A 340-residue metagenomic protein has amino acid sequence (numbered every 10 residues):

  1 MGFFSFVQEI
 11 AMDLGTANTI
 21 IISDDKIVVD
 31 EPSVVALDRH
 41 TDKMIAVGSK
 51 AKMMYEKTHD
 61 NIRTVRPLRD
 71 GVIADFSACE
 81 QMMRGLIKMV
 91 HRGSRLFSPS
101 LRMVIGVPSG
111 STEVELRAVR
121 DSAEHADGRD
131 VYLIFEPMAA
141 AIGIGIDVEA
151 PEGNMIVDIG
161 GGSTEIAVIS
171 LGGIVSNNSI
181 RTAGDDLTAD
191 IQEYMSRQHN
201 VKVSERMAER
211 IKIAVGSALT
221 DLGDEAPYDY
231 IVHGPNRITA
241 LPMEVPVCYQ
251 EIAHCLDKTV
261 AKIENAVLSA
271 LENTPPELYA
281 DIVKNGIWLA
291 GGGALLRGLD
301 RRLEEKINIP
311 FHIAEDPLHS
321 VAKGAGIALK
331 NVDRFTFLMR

Functional and structural regions predicted by a protein language model:
M1-I159, A167-I287, A294-R340: Nucleotide/phosphate-binding catalytic cleft detector across ATP-hydrolyzing and phosphate-transferring enzymes
